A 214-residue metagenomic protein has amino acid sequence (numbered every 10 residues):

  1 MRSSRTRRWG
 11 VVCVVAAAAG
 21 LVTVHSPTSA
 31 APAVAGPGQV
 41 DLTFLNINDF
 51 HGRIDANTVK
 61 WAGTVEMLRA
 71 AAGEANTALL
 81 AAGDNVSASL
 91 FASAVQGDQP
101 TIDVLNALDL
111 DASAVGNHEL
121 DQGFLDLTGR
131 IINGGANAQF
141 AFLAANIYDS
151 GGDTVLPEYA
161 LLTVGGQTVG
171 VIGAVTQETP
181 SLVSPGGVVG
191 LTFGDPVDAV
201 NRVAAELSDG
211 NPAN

Functional and structural regions predicted by a protein language model:
M1-P32: Secretory targeting and sorting signals
R2, A31-N214: Acidic, metal/ion-coordinating pockets
